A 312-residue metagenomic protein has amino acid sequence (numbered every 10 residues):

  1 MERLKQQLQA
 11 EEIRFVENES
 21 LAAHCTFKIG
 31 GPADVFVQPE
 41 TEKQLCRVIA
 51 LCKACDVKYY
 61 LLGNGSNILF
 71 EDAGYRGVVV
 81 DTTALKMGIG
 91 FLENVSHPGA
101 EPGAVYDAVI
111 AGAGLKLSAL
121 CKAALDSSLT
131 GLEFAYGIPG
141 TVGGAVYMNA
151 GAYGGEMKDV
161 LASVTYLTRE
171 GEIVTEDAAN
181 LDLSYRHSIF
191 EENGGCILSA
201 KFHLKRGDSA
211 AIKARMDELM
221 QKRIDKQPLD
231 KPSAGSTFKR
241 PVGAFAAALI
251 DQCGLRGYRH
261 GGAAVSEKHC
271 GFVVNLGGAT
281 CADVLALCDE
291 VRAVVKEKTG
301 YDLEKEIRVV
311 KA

Functional and structural regions predicted by a protein language model:
M1-V142: Anion-binding (especially nucleotide phosphate/pyrophosphate-binding) glycine-rich loop and adjoining beta-alpha core
K5, L45-I49, C121-A124, L161 (+4 more regions): A generic alpha-helix structural signal
V16-E17, C25, I68, L167-A286 (+1 more regions): Phosphate/pyrophosphate- and phosphate-bearing ligand-binding catalytic cores of soluble enzymes
G30-G31, V37-E42, L69-I89, Y147-D177 (+1 more regions): Structural signature of FAD isoalloxazine-binding scaffolds in flavoprotein oxidoreductases
G31-P32, N64-S66, Y75-V78, L115 (+7 more regions): Gly/Ser/Thr-rich helix-start
C55, L62-N64, V160, K231-P232 (+1 more regions): Short, basic and Ser/Thr-rich N-terminal targeting/leader segments
N67-I68, C121-A124, L132-Y136, N149-E156 (+3 more regions): A generic local secondary-structure boundary/capping motif
L117, C121, A135, P139 (+4 more regions): Hydrophobic, well-ordered secondary-structure segments
